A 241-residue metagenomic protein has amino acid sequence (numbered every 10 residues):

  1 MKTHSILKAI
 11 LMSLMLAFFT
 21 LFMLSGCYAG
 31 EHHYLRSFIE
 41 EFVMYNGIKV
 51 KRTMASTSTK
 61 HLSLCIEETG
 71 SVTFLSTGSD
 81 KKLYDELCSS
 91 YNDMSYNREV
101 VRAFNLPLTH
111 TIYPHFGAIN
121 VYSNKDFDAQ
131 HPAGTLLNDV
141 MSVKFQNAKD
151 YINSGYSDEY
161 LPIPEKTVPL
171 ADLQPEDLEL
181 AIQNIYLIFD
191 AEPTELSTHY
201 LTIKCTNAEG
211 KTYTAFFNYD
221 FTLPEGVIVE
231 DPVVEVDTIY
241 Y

Functional and structural regions predicted by a protein language model:
K2-L14: Bacterial N-terminal signal peptides that target proteins for export
T20-L21, T198: Residue-level signal for mature regions of secreted extracellular proteins and peptides
L24-G26: C-terminal motif of bacterial Sec signal peptides marking the signal peptidase cleavage site
Y28-Y241: Non-catalytic macromolecular-recognition regions in eukaryotic signaling proteins
